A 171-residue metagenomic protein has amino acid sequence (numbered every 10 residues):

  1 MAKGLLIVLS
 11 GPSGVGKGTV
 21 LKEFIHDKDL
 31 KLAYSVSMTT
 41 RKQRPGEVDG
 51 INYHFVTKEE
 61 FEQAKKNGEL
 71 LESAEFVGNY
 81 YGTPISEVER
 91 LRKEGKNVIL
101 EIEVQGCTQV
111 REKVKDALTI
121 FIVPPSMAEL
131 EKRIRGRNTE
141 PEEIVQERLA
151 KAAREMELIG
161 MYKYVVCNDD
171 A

Functional and structural regions predicted by a protein language model:
A2-I7: Pre-Walker A (Motif I) flank of P-loop NTPase domains
S10-P12: P-loop (Walker A) phosphate-binding loop of NTP-binding proteins
V15: ATP-binding Walker
G18: Walker A/P-loop
I25-Y34: Post-Walker A helix-loop "phosphate-sensing" segment adjacent to the P-loop in P-loop NTPases
S37-V98, Q105-T108: ATP-dependent small-molecule kinase phosphotransfer cores that center on conserved nucleotide phosphate-binding segments
R41-V48, E69, R92-K93, N97 (+3 more regions): A glycine- and Lys/Arg-enriched "phosphate-lid" helix/loop adjacent to the NTP-binding pocket of small-molecule kinases
